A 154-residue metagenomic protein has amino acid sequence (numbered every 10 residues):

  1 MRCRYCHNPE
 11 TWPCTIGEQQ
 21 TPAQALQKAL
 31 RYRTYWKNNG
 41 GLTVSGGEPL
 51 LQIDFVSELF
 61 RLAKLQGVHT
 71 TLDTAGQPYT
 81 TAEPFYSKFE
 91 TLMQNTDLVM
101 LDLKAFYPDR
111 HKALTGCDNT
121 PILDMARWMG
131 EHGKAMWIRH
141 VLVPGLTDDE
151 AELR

Functional and structural regions predicted by a protein language model:
M1-Q19: Canonical Radical SAM [4Fe-4S] cluster-binding loop centered on the CxxxCxxC motif and its immediate flanking residues
E18-Q20, Q24-Q27: SEC14/CRAL-TRIO lipid-binding/transfer domains and related phosphoinositide-recognition modules that form deep
L26-T34, N38-G41, G46, L50-R154: Conserved AdoMet/S-adenosylmethionine-binding subsite of the radical SAM
